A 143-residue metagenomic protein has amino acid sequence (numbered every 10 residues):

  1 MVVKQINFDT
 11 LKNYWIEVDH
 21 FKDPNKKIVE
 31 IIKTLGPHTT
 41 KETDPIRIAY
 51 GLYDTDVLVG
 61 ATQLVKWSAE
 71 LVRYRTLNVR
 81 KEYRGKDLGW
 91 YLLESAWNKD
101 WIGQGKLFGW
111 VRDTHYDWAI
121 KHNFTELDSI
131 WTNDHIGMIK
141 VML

Functional and structural regions predicted by a protein language model:
M1-T40, G51-Y53: Short amphipathic alpha-helix that is part of the acyltransferase structural core
T40-I46: Short loop/turn motifs at secondary-structure junctions and domain boundaries
G51, V57-K66, E70-N78: Conserved beta-strand in the GNAT
Y53-T55, V141-L143: Active-site beta-strand termini and strand-to-loop segments that position acidic
V79, G85-N98: Conserved acetyl-CoA-binding loop-helix of GNAT-fold acetyltransferases
D100-R112: Conserved GNAT acetyl-CoA-binding A-motif
W110, T125-V141: Conserved catalytic-core motifs of GNAT/GCN5-like acyltransferases
D117-F124: Conserved active-site tyrosine of GNAT-family acetyltransferases
